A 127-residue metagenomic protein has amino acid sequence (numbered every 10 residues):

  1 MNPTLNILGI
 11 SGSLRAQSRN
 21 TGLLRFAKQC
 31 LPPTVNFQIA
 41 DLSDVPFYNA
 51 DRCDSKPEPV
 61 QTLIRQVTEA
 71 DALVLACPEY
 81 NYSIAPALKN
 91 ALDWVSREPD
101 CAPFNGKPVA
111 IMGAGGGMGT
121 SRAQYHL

Functional and structural regions predicted by a protein language model:
M1-N2, P103: Short, flexible hinge/linker loops that cap or flank conserved catalytic cores
N2-T34: N-terminal beta1-alpha1 ligand-phosphate binding loop
P33, D41, N105-P108: A generic structural signal for short beta-strands and their flanking turns/coil linkers
L42-P59: N-terminal beta-loop-helix "entrance" segment that forms/cooperates in small-molecule cofactor or anionic ligand
P57-L127: Helix-loop-strand module that forms the ligand-binding subsite of alpha/beta enzymes
